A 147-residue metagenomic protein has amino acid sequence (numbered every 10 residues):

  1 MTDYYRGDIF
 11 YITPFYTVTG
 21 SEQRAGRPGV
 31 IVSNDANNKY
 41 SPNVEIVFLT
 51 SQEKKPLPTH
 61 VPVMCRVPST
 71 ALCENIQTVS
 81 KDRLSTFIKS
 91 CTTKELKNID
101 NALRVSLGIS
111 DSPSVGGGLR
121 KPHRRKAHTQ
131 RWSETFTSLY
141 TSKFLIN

Functional and structural regions predicted by a protein language model:
M1-N147: Conserved functional hotspots at enzyme active or ligand-binding sites that engage polyanionic ligands
